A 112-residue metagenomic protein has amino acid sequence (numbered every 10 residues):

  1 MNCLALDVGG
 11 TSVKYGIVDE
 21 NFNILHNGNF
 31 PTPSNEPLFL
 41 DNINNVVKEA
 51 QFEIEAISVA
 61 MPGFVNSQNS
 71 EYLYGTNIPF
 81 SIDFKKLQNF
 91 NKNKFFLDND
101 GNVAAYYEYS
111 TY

Functional and structural regions predicted by a protein language model:
N2-D41, Y72: Short glycine-rich, Thr/Ser-proximal phosphate-binding strand/loop in the N-terminal lobe of ATP-dependent enzymes
C3-D7, I54-S58, F96: Short glycine-aspartate micro-motif
T11-S12, P62-V65: Gly/Ser/Thr-rich beta-alpha loop segments that engage phosphate groups in nucleotides
E20-N23, D41-F52, N89: Replace "anionic and nucleotidyl ligands
F22, A60-G63: A conserved beta-strand/loop capping segment in the N-terminal third of enzymes that catalyze redox or closely related
P37-N44, A56-I57, F64-Y112: Glycine-rich phosphate-binding loop and adjoining helix at the ATP-binding site of ATP-dependent phosphoryl-transfer
